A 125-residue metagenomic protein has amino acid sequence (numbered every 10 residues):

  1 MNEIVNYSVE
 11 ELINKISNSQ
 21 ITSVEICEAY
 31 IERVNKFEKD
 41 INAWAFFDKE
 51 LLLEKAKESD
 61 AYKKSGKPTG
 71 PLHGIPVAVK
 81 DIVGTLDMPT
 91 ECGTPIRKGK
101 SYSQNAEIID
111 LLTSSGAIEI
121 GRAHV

Functional and structural regions predicted by a protein language model:
M1-E54: An N-terminal boundary/leader segment
V9, K63, N105-A106: Generic non-transmembrane alpha-helix signal with a bias for helix starts/N-cap capping motifs
E25, P68-L72, T113: Extracellular/periplasmic catalytic domains that process cell-envelope and extracellular macromolecules
F37-K39, P71-L111: Enzymes and membrane/adaptor proteins characterized by extended Gly/Ser/Thr/Asp/Glu-rich, aromatic-dotted
K49-L72, V79, K98, Y102: Flexible, acidic active-site loops/lids enriched in D/E/S/T/G that coordinate Mg2+ and/or position polar
A123-V125: Conserved small/polar residues in nucleotide/adenosyl-binding loops
